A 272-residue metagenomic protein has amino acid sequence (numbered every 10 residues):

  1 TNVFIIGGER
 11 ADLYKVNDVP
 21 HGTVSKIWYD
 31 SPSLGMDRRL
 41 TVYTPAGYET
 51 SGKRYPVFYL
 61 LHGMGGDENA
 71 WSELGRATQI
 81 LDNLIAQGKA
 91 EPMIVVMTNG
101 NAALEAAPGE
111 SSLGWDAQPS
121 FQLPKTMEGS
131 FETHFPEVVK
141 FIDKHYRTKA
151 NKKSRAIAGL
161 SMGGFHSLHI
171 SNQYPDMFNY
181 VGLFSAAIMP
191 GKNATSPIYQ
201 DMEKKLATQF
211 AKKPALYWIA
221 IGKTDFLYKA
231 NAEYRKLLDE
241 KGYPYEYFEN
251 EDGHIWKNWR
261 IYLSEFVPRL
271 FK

Functional and structural regions predicted by a protein language model:
T1-K272: Non-catalytic cap/lid and distal C-terminal segments of serine-dependent acyl enzymes
